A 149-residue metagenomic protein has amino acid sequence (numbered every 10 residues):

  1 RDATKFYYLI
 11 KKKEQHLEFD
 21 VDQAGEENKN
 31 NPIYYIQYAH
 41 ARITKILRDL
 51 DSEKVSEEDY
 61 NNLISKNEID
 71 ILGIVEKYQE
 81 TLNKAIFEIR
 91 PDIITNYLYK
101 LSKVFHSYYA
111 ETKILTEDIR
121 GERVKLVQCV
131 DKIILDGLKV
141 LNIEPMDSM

Functional and structural regions predicted by a protein language model:
R1-M149: Non-catalytic interaction-recognition regions
